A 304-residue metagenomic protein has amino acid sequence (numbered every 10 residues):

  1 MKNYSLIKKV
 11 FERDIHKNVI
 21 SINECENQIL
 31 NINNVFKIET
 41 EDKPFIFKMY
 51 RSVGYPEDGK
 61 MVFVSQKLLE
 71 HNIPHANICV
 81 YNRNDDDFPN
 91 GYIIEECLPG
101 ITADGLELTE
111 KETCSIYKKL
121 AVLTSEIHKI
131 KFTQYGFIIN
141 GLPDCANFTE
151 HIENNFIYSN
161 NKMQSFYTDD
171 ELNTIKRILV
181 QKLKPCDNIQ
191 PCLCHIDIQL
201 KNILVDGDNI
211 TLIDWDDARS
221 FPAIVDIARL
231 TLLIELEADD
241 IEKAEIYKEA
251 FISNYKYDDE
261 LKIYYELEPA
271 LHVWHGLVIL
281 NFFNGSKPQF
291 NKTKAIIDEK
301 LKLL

Functional and structural regions predicted by a protein language model:
K2-H16, K129-I196, T293, E299: An alpha-helical support segment within catalytic cores of ATP-dependent transferases
K17-C25: Conserved N-terminal boundary motif of the eukaryotic protein kinase catalytic domain
E24-P143, N147, N188: ATP-binding pocket architecture of kinase catalytic cores
N33-I38, F47, R177-V225: Active-site acidic catalytic loop and adjacent metal/ATP-binding pocket of ATP-dependent phosphoryl transfer enzymes
N84, I94-T109, F132, I157-N161 (+1 more regions): A glycine-centered beta->alpha junction motif in the catalytic cores of kinase/phosphotransferase enzymes
K111-E112, D144, T211, A228-T231 (+1 more regions): Glycine-rich, phosphate-binding/catalytic loops in enzymes
D226-E260, H272-N291: Active-site activation/catalytic loop segments of kinase-like enzymes and analogous catalytic loops in related
